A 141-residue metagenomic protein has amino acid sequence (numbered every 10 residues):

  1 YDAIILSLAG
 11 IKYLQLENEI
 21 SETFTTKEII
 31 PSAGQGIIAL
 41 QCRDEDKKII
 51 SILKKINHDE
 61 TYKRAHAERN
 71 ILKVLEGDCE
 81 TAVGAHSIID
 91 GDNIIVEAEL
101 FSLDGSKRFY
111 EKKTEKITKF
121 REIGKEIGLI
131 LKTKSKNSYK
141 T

Functional and structural regions predicted by a protein language model:
Y1-T141: Small-molecule-sensing regulatory modules
